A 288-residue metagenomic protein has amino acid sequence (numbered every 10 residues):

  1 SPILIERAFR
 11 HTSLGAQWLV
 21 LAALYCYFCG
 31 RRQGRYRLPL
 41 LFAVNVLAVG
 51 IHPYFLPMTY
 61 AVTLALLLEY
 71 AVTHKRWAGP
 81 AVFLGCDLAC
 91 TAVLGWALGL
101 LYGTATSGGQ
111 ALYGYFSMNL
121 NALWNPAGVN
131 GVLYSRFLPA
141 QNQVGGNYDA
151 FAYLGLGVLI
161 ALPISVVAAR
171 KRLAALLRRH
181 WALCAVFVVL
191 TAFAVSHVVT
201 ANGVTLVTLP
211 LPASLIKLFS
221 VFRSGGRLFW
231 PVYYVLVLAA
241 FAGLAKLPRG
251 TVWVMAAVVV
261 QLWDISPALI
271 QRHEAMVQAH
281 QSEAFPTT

Functional and structural regions predicted by a protein language model:
I3, P39, A43-E69, A89-A97: Transmembrane helices and adjacent periplasmic/lumenal helix-loop junctions of polyprenol-phosphate-dependent
R7-G15: Short acidic/glycine- and proline-prone juxtamembrane loop motifs at membrane-interface regions of multi-pass membrane
A23-L38: Membrane-interface transmembrane helices that cradle and orient dolichyl/undecaprenyl
Y27, M58-L88, S165-L176: Perimembrane helix-loop-helix junctions
Y70, H74-G99, Q110-Y115, N119 (+1 more regions): Hydrophobic alpha-helical membrane-interfacial segments at the cytosolic entry of transmembrane helices
G85-A89, V188, L238, L244-R272: Signature aromatic-anchored transmembrane alpha helix within multi-pass, membrane-resident enzymes that catalyze glycan
C90-A168: Periplasmic/ER-lumenal interhelical loops and adjacent helix-loop junctions in multi-pass membrane proteins
G155-L177, A185-T191, V237-A239: Hydrophobic, aromatic-rich transmembrane alpha-helices and their immediate juxtamembrane boundary segments
